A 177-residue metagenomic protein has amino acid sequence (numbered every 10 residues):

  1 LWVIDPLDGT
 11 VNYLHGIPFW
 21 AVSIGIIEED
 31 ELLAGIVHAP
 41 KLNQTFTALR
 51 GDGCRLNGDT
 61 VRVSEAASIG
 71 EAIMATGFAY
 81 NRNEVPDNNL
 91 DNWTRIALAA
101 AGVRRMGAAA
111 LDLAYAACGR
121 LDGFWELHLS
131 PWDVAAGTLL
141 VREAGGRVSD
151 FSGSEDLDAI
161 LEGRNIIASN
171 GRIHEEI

Functional and structural regions predicted by a protein language model:
L1-E28, I36: Flexible, acidic active-site loops/lids enriched in D/E/S/T/G that coordinate Mg2+ and/or position polar
G9-T10, M74, A116, V141 (+1 more regions): Buried hydrophobic positions in well-ordered alpha/beta secondary-structure cores of metabolic enzymes
I24-L113, D156, E162-I177: Acidic beta-strand-loop-alpha-helix segment within the catalytic core of divalent metal-dependent phosphate-processing
G35, C54, G137, A144-G146: Small-residue (primarily alanine) positions within well-ordered alpha-helices, especially packing/interaction faces
A114-A117, A135-E143: Hydrophobic residues within well-ordered alpha-helices
C118-G123, G146-R147: Alpha-to-beta junction loops
D122-P131: Active-site neighborhoods of divalent-metal-dependent phosphate/nucleic-acid chemistry enzymes
S149-S152: Catalytic beta-strand/loop signature of glycosyltransferases that borders the donor
